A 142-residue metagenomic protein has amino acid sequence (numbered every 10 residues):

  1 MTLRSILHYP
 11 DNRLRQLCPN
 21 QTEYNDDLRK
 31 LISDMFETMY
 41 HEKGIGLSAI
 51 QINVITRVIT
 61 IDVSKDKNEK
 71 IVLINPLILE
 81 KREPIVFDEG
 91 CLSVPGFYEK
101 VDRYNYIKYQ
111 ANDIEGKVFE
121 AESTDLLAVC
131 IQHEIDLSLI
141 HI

Functional and structural regions predicted by a protein language model:
M1-I140: Positively charged
